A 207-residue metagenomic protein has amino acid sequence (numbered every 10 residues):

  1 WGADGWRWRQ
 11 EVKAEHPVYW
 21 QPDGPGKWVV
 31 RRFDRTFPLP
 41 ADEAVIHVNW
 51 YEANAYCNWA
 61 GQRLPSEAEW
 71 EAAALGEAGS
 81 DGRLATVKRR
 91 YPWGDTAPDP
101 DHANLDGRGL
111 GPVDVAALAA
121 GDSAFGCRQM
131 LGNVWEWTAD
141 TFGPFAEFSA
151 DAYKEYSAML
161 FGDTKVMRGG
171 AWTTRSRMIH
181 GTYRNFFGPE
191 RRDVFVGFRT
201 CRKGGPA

Functional and structural regions predicted by a protein language model:
W1-Y183: Functional-site microenvironments in short loops/helix caps that host divalent-cation chemistry
F161, E190-R192: A generic structural micro-feature
R184-P189: Short, P/G- and charge-enriched loop/turn segments at secondary-structure junctions
V194-A207: Short, structured beta-strand segments at or near domain termini in extracellular proteins/domains
